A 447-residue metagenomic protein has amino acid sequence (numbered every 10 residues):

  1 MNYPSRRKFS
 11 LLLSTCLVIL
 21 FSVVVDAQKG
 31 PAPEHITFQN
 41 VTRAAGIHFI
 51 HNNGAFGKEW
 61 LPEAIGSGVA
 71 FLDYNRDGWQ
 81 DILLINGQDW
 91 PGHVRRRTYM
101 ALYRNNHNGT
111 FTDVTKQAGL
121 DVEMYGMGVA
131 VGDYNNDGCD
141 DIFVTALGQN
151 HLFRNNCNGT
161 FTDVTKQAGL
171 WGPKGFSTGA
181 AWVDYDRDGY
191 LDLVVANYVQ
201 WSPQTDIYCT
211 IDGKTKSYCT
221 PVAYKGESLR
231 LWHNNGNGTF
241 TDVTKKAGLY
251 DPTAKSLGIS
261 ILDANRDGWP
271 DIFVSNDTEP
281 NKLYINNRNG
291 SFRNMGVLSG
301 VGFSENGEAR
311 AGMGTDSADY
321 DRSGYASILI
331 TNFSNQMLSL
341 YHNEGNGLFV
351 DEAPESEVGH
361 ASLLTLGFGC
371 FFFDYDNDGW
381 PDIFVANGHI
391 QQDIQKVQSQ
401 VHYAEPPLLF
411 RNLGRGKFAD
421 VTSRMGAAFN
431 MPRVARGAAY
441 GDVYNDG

Functional and structural regions predicted by a protein language model:
M1, S5, V23-G447: Acidic, glycine/proline-rich Ca2+-coordinating loop motifs
R7-L11: N-terminal Sec-pathway targeting helices
L12-V23: Bacterial N-terminal signal peptides
